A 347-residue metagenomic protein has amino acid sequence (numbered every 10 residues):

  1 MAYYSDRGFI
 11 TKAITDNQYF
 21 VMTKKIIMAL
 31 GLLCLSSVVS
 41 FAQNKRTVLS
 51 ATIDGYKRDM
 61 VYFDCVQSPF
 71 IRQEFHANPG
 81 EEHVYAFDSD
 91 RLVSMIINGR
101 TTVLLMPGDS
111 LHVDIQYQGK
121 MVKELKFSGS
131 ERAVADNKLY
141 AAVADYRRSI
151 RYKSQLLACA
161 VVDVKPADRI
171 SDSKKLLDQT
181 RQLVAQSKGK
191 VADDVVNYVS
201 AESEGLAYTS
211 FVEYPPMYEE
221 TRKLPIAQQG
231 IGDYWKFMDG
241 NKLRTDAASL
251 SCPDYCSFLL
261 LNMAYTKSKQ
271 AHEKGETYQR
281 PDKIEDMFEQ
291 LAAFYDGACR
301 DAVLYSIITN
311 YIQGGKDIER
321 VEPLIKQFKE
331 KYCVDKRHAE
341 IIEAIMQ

Functional and structural regions predicted by a protein language model:
M1-V48: Bacterial Sec-dependent N-terminal signal peptides
A2, G8, Q18-F20, T52 (+4 more regions): Generic detector of bulky aromatic hydrophobic side chains
Y3-S5, M28, T52, L105 (+1 more regions): Generic detector of intrinsically disordered, low-complexity, polar/charged segments
S36, S40-F41, F63, M217-E219 (+1 more regions): General "foldedness" signal
S40, I71, T221-K223: Generic alpha-helical propensity signal that fires on short helical segments and nearby coil/disordered stretches
Q43-V191: A non-transmembrane, solvent-exposed segment enriched in polar/low-complexity residues
K126-Q347: Oxidative protein folding and maturation machinery
